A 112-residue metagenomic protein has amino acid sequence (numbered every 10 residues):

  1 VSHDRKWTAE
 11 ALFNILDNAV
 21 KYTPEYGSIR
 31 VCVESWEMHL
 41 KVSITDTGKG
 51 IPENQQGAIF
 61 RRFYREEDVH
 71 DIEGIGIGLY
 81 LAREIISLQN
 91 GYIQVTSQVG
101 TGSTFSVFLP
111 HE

Functional and structural regions predicted by a protein language model:
V1-H3: Conserved micro-motifs of the catalytic ATP-binding
A19-V20: Short helix-loop "hinge" at the ATP-lid/N-box region of the Bergerat-fold HATPase_c
Y26-M38: Short beta-strand/loop element within the Bergerat-fold HATPase_c
D46: Acidic ATP/Mg2+-coordinating residue in the GHKL
I51-F63: Short conserved segment of the HATPase_c
N90-G91: Conserved glycine-rich
